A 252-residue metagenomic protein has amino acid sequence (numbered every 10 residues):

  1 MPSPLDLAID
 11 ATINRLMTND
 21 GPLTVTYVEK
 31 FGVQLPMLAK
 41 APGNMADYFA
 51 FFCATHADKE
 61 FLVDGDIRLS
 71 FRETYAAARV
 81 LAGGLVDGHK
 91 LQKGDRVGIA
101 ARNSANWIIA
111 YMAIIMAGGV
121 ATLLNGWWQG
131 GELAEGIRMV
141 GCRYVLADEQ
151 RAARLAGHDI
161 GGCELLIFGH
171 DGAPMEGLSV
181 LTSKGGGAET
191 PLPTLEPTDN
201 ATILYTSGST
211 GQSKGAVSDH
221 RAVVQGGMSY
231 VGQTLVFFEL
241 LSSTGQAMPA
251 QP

Functional and structural regions predicted by a protein language model:
M1-P42: Flexible, non-catalytic linker and terminal segments flanking ANL/adenylate-forming cores
M1-R15, M116-S183, T190-P193: Structural core segment of the AMP-binding/adenylate-forming
Q34-G43, P174-N200, S213: Flexible, low-complexity linker/hinge segments
M37-A41, A46, A50, D58-Q92 (+3 more regions): Conserved AMP-binding/adenylate-forming core of the ANL superfamily
A57, G186-Y205, Q212, L241-S242 (+1 more regions): Conserved pre-ATP/AMP-binding loop-to-beta segment of ANL
S70-R72, A201-S229, F237: Conserved AMP-binding A3 loop
D95-R96, R102-T122, G126-G130, R138-Y144 (+3 more regions): A short helix-loop-beta submotif of the ANL/AMP-binding
V224-P252: Conserved AMP-binding/adenylation subdomain of ANL enzymes
